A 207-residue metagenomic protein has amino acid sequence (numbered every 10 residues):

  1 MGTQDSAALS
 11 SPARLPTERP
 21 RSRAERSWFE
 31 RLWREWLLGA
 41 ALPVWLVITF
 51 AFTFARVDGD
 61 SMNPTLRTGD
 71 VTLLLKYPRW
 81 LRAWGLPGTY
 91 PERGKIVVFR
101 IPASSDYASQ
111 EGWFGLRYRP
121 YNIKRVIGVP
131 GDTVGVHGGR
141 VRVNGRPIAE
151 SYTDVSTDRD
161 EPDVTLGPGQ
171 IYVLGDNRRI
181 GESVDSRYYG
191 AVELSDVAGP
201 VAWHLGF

Functional and structural regions predicted by a protein language model:
M1-Y121, R187-F207: Protein maturation boundaries and topogenic segments
T65-R67, T89-E92, I127, G135 (+2 more regions): Extracellular/periplasmic catalytic domains that process cell-envelope and extracellular macromolecules
G69-D70, K95-I96, D132, Q170 (+1 more regions): Structural motif
P78-W80, S104-S105, V134-G135, V141 (+1 more regions): Solvent-exposed loop/turn segments at secondary-structure junctions within structured extracellular/periplasmic domains
R119-R146: Mid-length scaffold segments of soluble, non-membrane domains
I127, D160-E161, T165-F207: Beta-strand-rich cores of mature extracytoplasmic or soluble domains
V143-R159: PP2C/PPM family metal-dependent serine/threonine protein phosphatase catalytic domain, recognizing the conserved
